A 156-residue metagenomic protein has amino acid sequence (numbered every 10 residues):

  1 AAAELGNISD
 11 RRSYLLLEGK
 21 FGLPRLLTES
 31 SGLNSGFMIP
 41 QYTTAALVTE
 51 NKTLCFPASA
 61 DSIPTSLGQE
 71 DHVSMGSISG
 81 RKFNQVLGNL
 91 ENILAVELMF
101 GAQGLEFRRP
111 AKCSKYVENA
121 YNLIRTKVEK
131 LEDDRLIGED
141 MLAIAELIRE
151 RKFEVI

Functional and structural regions predicted by a protein language model:
A1-I156: C-terminal auxiliary extensions adjacent to catalytic cores
